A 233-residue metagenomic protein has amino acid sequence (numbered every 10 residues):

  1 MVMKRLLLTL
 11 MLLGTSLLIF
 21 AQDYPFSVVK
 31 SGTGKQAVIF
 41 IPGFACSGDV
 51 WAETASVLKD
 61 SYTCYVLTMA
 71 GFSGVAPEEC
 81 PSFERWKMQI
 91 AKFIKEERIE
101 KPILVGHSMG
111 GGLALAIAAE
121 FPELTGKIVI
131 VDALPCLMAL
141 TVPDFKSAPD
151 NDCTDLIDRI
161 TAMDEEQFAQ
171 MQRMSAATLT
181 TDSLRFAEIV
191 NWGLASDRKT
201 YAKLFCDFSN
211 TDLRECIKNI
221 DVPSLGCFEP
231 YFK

Functional and structural regions predicted by a protein language model:
M1-I39, K59-T63, E100: Alpha/beta-hydrolase fold catalytic core
K30-A76: Conserved HGGG/HGGXW glycine-rich cap/lid loop of the alpha/beta-hydrolase fold
F40-G43, S108, E229: Glycine-rich His-Gly loop
Y65-V105, M109: Active-site loop/oxyanion-hole signature of alpha/beta-hydrolase fold enzymes
L113-I117: Hydrolases whose catalytic domains are alpha/beta-hydrolase-1, hotdog thioesterase, or metallo-beta-lactamase-like
A119, G126-M163: Flexible "cap/lid" loop of the alpha/beta hydrolase fold
K146-S196: The alpha/beta-hydrolase serine catalytic core
D182-S183, L194-K233: Conserved serine/cysteine hydrolase catalytic core
